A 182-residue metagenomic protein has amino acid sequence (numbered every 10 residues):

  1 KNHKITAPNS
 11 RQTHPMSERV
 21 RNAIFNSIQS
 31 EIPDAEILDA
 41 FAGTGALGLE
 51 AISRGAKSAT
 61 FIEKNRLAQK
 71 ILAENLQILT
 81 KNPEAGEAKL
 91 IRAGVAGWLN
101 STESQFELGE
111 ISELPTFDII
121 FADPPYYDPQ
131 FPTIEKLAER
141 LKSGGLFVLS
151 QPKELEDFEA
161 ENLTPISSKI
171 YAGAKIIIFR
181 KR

Functional and structural regions predicted by a protein language model:
K1-R182: Class I S-adenosyl-L-methionine-dependent methyltransferase catalytic core
